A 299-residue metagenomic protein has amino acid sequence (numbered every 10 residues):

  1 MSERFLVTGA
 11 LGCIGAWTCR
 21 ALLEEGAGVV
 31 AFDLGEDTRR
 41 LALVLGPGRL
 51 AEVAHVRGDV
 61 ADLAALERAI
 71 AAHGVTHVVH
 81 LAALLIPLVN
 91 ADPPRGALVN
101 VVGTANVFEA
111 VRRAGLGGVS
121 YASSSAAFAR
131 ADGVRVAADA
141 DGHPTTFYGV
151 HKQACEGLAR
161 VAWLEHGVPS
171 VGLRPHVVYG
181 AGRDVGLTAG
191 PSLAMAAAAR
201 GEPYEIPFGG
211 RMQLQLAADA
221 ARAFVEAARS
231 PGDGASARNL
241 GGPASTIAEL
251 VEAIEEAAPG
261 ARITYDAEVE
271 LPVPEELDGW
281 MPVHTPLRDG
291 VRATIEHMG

Functional and structural regions predicted by a protein language model:
F5-E25: N-terminal Rossmann NAD(P)H-binding glycine-rich loop of SDR-like oxidoreductase domains
A27-R39: Conserved glycine-rich Rossmann-like NAD(P)H-binding loop of the short-chain dehydrogenase/reductase
G48-A61: Rossmann-fold cofactor-recognition segment
V60-V99: NAD(P)H-binding glycine-rich loop region in Rossmannoid oxidoreductase-like domains and their noncatalytic homologs
A105-F147: Conserved Rossmann-fold NAD(P)-dependent oxidoreductase catalytic core, especially the SDR/UDP-sugar
H151: Active-site helix of classical SDR
G157-M212, D219: NAD(P)-dependent short-chain dehydrogenase/reductase
E202, P207-G210, L214-G299: C-terminal substrate-binding subdomain of Rossmann-fold SDR/epimerase-dehydratase oxidoreductases
